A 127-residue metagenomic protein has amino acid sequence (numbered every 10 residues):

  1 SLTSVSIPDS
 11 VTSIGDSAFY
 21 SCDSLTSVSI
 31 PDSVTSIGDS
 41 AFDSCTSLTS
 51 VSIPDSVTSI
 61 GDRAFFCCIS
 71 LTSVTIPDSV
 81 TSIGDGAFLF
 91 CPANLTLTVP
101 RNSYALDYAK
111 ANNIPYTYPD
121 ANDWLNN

Functional and structural regions predicted by a protein language model:
S1-S13, D23-S36, T46-S59, I69-S82 (+3 more regions): Structural signature of tandem-repeat unit edges
A111-N113: Short, structured coil segments at secondary-structure junctions
